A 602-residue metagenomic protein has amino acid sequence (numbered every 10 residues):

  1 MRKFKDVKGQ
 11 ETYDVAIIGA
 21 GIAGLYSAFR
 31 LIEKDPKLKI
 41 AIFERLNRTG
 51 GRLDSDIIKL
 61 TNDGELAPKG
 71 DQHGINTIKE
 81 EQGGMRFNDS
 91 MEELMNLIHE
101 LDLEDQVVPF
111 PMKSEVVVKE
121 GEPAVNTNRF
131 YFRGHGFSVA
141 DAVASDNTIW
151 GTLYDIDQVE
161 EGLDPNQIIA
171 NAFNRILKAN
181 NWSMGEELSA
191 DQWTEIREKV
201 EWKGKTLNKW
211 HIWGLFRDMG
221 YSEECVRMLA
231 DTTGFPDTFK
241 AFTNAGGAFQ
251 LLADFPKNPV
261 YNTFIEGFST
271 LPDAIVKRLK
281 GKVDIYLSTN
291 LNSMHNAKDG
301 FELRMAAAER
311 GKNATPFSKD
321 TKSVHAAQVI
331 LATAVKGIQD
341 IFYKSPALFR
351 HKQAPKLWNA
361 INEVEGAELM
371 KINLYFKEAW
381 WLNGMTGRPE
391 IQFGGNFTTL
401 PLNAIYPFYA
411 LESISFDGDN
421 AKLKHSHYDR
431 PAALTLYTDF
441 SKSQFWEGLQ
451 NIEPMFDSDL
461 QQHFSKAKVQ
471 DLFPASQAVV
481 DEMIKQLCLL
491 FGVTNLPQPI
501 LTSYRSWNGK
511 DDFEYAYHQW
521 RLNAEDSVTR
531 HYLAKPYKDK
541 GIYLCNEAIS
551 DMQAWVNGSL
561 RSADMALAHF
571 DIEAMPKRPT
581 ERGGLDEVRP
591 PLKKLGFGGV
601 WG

Functional and structural regions predicted by a protein language model:
R2-K3, T386-G602: Conserved flavin/dinucleotide-binding core of flavoenzymes
D6, Q10-I42: N-terminal Rossmann-like FAD-binding beta1-loop-alpha1 element of flavoenzymes
I32-D71: Glycine-rich FAD pyrophosphate-binding loop
E65-N171: Dinucleotide-binding Rossmann-like beta1-alpha1 core, especially the glycine-rich loop that anchors the ADP
T77-N88, A190-T206, K257-I265, K356-E365 (+3 more regions): Active-site rim elements
N171-S293, A297-F301, E309-F317, G337-F342: Active-site/ligand-binding neighborhood in enzyme catalytic cores
L287-Q444: Mid-domain catalytic core of redox enzymes that form a hydrophobic substrate pocket/lid adjacent to a catalytic redox
